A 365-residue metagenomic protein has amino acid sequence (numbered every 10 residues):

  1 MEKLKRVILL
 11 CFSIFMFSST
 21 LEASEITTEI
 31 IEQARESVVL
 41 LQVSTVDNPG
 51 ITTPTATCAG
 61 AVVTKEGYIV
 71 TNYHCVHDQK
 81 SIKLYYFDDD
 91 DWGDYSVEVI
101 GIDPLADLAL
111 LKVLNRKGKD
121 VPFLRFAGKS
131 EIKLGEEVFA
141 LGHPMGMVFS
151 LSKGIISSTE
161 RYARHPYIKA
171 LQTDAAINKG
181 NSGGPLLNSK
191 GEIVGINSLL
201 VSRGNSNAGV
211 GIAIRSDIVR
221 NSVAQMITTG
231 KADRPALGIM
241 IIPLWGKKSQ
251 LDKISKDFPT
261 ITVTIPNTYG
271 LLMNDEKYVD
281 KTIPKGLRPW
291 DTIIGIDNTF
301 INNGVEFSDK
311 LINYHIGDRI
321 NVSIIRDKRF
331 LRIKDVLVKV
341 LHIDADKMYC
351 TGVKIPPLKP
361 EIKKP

Functional and structural regions predicted by a protein language model:
M1-I8: Bacterial N-terminal signal peptides that target proteins for export
L9-S19: Bacterial N-terminal signal peptides
L21-N72, S81, L108, K133 (+3 more regions): N-terminal activation segment of mature serine protease catalytic domains
E29, E98, K112, K133 (+1 more regions): C-terminal recognition in membrane/secretory proteostasis and scaffolding
E36-L41, G60, G67-T71, V97 (+13 more regions): Terminal peptide-recognition signature
T45-T55, Q79-I82, D120-V121, L141-K153 (+2 more regions): Active-site loop architecture of trypsin-fold serine endopeptidases
V46-D47, T64-G142, G146-S150, Y167 (+4 more regions): Conserved active-site neighborhood of the chymotrypsin/trypsin-like protease fold
N48-T53, D90, I102-A106, L114-K117 (+4 more regions): Gly/Ser-enriched beta-turn/beta-hairpin loop segments
